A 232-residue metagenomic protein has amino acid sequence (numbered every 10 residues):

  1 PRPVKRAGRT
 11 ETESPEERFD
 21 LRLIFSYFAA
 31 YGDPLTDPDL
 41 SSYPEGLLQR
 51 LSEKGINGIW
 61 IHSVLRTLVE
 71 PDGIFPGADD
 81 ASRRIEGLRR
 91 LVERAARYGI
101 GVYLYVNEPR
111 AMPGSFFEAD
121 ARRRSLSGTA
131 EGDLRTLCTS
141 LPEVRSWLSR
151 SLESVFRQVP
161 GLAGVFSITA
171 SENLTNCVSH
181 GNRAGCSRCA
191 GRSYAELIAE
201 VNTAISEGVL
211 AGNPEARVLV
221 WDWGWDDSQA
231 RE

Functional and structural regions predicted by a protein language model:
P1-E17: Contiguous, structured surface segment used for ligand recognition
E16-E232: Aromatic-lined carbohydrate-binding surfaces of glycoside hydrolases
